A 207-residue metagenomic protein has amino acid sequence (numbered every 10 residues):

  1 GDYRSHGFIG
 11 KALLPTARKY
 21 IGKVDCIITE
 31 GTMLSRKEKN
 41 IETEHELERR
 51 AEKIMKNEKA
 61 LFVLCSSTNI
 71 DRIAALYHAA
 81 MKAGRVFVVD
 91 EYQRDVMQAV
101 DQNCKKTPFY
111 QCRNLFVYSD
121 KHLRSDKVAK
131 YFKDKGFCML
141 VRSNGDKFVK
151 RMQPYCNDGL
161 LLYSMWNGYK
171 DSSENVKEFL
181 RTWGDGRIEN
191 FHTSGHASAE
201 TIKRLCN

Functional and structural regions predicted by a protein language model:
G1-D71, A75-H78, N103-T107: His/Asp/Glu-rich metal-coordinating catalytic cores of metallo-dependent phosphodiesterases/hydrolases acting on
Y3-S5, M33-L34, T68-N69, R94 (+2 more regions): Short, glycine-/Ser/Thr-/acidic-enriched flexible segments
F8-G10, V96-D101, K170-N175: Short, charged, surface-exposed secondary-structure boundary motifs
G22-K23, K56-K59, A83-G84, N157 (+1 more regions): Short glycine/proline-enriched coil/turn segments at helix->beta-strand junctions
C26-I28, F62-L64, V88, C138-V141 (+1 more regions): Structural motif
T32-E38, E91-N103, H192-T201: Short connector loops at secondary-structure junctions
A60-L123, L161: Active-site core of metal-dependent hydrolases
H78, K82, F116-N207: C-terminal regulatory/interaction regions
